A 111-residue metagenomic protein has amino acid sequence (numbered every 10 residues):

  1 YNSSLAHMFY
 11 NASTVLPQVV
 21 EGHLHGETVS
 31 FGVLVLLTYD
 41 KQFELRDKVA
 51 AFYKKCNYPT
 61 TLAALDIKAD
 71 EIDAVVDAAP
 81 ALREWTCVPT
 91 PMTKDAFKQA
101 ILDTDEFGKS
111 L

Functional and structural regions predicted by a protein language model:
Y1-K55: Active-site segments that bind and position negatively charged phosphate/pyrophosphate groups
Q42-L111: C-terminal charged capping/lid subdomain of soluble metabolic enzymes
